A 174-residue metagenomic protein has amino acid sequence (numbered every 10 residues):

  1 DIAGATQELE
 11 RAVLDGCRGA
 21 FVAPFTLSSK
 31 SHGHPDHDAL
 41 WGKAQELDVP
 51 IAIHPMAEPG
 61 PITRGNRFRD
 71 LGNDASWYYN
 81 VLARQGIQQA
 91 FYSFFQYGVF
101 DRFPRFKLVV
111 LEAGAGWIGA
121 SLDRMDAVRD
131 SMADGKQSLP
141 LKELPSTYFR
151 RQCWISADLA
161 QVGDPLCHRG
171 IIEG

Functional and structural regions predicted by a protein language model:
I2-G4, L9-G174: Catalytic pocket-lining loop regions of alpha/beta-barrel enzymes, especially the amidohydrolase/enolase/GH5 lineages
